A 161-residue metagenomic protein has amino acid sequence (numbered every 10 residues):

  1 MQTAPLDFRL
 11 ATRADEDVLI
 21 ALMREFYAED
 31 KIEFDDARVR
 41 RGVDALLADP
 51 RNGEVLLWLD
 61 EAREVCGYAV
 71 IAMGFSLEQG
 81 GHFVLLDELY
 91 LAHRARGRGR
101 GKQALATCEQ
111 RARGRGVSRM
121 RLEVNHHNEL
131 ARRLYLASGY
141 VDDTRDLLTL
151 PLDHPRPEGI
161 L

Functional and structural regions predicted by a protein language model:
M1-T3: Short, conserved catalytic or adaptor-binding loops enriched in Gly and charged residues
L6, L10-D17, A21-G81, D87 (+7 more regions): Acetyl-CoA-dependent GNAT
A11, L89-L91, V124: Hydrophobic adenine-recognition pocket in adenosine-nucleotide-binding enzymes
A92-R94, R98, H126-H127: Active-site acidic-Proline motif in GNAT/NAT acetyltransferases
A95-T107: Conserved acetyl-CoA pyrophosphate-binding loop and the N-cap/start of the following alpha-helix in GNAT-like
S118-A131, T149-H154: Conserved beta-strand-loop-alpha-helix junction that forms the acyl-donor binding cleft
Y135, Y140: Conserved active-site tyrosine of GNAT-family acetyltransferases
